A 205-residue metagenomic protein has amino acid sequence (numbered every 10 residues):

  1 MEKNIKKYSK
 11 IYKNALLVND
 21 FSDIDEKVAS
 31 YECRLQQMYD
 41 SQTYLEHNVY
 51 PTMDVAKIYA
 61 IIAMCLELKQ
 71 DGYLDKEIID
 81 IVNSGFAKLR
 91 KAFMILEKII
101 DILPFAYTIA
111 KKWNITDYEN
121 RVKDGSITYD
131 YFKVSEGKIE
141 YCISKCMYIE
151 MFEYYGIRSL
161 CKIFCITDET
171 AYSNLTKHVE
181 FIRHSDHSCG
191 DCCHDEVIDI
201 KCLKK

Functional and structural regions predicted by a protein language model:
M1-L68: N-terminal, charged low-complexity regulatory/assembly segments
S22, L74-D75, R158, H178: Short coil/loop linkers at secondary-structure junctions
P51, P104-F105, S159: Charge-dense, low-complexity intrinsically disordered segments
A56-I58, I62, L66-Y155: Amphipathic interaction/junction segments at domain boundaries or subunit interfaces
M64, Y141, Y172, D195-E196: Short low-polarity hydrophobic stretches
D130-S188: Short, hydrophobic/π-rich interface segment
Y148-M151, K201-K205: Short, charged/polar, Gly/Pro-enriched secondary-structure boundary elements
D191-K201: C-terminal edge-of-domain segments
